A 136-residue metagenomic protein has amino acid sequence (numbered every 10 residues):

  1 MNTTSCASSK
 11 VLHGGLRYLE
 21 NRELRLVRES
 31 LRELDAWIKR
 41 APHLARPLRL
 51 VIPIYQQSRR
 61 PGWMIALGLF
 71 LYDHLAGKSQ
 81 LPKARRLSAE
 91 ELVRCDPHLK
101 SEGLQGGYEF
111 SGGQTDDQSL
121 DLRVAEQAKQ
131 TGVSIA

Functional and structural regions predicted by a protein language model:
M1-S8: Glycine-rich FAD pyrophosphate-binding loop
T3, Y18, Q80, Y108-G112: Conserved short-loop catalytic and cofactor-binding motifs
K10-C95: Dinucleotide-binding Rossmann-like beta1-alpha1 core, especially the glycine-rich loop that anchors the ADP
A89, L99, G107-E109: Alpha-helix-centered segments that form part of catalytic cores
C95-E102: Flexible hinge/switch segments at interdomain interfaces of large molecular machines
Y108-A136: Helical element adjacent to the flavin cofactor pocket in flavoenzyme catalytic cores
